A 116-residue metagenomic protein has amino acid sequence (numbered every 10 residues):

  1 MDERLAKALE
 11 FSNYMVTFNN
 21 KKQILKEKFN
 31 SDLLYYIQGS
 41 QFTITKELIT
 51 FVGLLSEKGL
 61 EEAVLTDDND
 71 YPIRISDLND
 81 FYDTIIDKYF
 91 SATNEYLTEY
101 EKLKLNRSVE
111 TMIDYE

Functional and structural regions predicted by a protein language model:
M1-E116: A preference for well-ordered globular domain cores that mediate specific macromolecular interactions or catalysis
